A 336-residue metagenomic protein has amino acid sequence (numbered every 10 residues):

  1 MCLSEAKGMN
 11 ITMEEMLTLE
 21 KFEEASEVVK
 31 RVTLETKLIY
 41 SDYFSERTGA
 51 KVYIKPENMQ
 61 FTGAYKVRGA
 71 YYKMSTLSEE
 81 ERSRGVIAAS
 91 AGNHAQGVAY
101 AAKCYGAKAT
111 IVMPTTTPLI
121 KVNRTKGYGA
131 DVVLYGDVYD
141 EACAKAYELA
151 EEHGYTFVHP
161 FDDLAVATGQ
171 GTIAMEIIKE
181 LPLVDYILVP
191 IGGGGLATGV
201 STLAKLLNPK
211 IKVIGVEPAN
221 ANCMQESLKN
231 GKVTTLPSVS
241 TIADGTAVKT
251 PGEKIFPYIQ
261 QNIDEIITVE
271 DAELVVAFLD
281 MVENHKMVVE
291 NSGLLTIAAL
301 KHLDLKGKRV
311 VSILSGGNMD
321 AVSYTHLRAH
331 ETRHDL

Functional and structural regions predicted by a protein language model:
E5-A6, D335: Acidic, Ala/Val/Gly-enriched low-complexity intrinsically disordered segments
N10-R328: PLP-dependent amino-acid enzyme catalytic core
H326-L336: Single conserved hydrophobic/aromatic residue that forms the stacking wall/gate of nucleotide- or nucleobase-binding
